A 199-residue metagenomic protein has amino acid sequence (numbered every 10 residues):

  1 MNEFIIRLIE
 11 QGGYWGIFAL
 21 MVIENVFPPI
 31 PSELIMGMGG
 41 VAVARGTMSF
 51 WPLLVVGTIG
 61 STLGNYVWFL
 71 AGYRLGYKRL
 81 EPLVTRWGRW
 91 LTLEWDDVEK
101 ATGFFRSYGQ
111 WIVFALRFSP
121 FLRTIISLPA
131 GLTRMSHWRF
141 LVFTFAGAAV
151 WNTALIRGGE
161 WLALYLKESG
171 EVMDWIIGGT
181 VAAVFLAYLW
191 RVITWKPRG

Functional and structural regions predicted by a protein language model:
M1-A19, R45-T124, L128, L132-M135 (+2 more regions): Membrane-interfacial helix-loop-helix
F18-M36, L116: Transmembrane alpha-helix interface/packing and boundary motifs in multi-pass membrane proteins, characterized by
L20-I23, V56, F143, G147: Alpha-helical transmembrane segments of MFS and MFS-like solute carriers/permeases
N25, T58, R117-F118, A148-N152: Residue-level hotspots within the lipid-embedded alpha helices of multi-pass solute transporters
F27, L63-V67, A146-A154: Membrane-embedded alpha-helical segments of transport systems, primarily multispan ion/solute transporters
M36-A44: Short amphipathic helix-loop junctions that connect adjacent transmembrane helices in Major Facilitator Superfamily/SLC
H137-V142: Amphipathic cytosolic juxtamembrane alpha-helices at the membrane-cytosol interface of multi-pass membrane transporters
W151-L164: Transmembrane alpha-helical segments of integral membrane proteins
